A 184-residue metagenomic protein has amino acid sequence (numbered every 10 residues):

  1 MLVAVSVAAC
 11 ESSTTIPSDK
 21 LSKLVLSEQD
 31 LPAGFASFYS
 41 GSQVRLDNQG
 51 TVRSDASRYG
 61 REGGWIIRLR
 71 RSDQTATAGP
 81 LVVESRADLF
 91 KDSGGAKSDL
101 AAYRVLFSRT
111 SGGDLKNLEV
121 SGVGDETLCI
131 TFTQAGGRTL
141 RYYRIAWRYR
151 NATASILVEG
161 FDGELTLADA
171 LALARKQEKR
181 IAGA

Functional and structural regions predicted by a protein language model:
M1-A8: Sec-dependent bacterial lipoprotein signal peptides
C10-T75, D114, E119, A172-A174 (+1 more regions): N-terminal "mature-domain start" segment
S18, T139, W147-Y149: Short S/T/G/P-rich N-terminal loop/turn motif that feeds into the first structured element of a domain
F38, S42-D47, G94-R144, T166 (+1 more regions): Short Gly/Thr-rich strand-loop-strand
G63-A101: A short acidic-to-branched-hydrophobic micro-motif
T77, I145-R150: Short glycine/proline-enriched loop/turn "hinge" motifs that connect secondary-structure elements and lie
E84-R86, N151-G160: Short, well-ordered beta-strand elements
I156-A172: A short acidic/glycine-rich loop-to-helix N-cap element
